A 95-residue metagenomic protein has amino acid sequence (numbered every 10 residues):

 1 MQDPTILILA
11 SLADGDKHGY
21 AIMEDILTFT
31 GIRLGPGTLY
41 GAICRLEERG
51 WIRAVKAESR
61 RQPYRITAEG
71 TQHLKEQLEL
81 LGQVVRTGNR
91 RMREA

Functional and structural regions predicted by a protein language model:
M1-T38: N-terminal helix-turn-helix DNA-binding core of bacterial DNA-binding proteins
S11-D14, V55, H73, Q77-L80: Histidine kinase transmitter module recognition
F29, L46, G88: The DNA-recognition helices of helix-turn-helix-type DNA-binding domains
Y40-E47: Short, hydrophobic-biased segments on the C-terminal half of alpha helices that form "recognition helices"
E47-E58, R65: Beta-hairpin "wing" of winged helix-turn-helix
S59-L78: Basic, amphipathic "hinge/linker" alpha-helix immediately C-terminal to the N-terminal HTH DNA-binding motif
K75-A95: Amphipathic alpha-helical dimerization/coiled-coil segments that flank or bridge DNA-binding/regulatory modules
